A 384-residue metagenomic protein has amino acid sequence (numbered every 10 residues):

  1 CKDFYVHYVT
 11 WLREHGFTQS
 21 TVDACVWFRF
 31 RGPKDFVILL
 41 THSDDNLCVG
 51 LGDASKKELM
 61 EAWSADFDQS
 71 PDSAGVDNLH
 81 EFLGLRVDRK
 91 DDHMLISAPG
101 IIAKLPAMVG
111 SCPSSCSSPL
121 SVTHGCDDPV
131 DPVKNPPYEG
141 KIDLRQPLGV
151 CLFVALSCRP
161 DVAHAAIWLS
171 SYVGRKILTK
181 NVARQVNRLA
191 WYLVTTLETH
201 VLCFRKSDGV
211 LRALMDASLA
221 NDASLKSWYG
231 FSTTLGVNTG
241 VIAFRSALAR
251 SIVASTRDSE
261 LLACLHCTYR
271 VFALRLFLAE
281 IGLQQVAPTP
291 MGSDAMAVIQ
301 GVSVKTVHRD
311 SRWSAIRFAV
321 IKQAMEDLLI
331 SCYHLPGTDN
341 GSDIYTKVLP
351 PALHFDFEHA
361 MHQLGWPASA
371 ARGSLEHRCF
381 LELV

Functional and structural regions predicted by a protein language model:
C1-F30, K34-G50, A54-A62, M94-I96 (+4 more regions): Conserved pre-motif C helix in the palm subdomain of viral-like polymerases
H15-V22, L47-V109, A190, V194-F204 (+2 more regions): Polymerase palm active-site segment centered on the conserved acidic dipeptide of motif C
W27-K34, G140, T199-D208, A279-Q284: A short acidic-Thr-Gly-centered motif at the start of a beta-strand
H42, F82, R212-M215, G292: Short hydrophobic beta-strand that contains or immediately precedes a catalytic carboxylate
D77-T199, P336, T346: C-terminal reverse transcriptase regions that engage the nucleic-acid substrate
V130, K134, E139, Y172-A223 (+3 more regions): RNase H-like, metal-dependent ribonuclease domains
Y172, V210, R250-V384: RNase H-like nuclease module associated with reverse transcription
V210-R257: RNase H-like nuclease fold core
